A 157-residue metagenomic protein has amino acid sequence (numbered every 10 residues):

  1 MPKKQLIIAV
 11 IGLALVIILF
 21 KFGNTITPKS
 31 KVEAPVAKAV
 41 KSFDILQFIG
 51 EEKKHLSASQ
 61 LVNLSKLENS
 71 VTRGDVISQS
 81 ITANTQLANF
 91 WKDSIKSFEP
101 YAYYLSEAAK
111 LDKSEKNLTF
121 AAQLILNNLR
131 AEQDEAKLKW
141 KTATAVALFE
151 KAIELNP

Functional and structural regions predicted by a protein language model:
P2-E99: N-terminal leader/linker segments that initiate helical-solenoid repeat arrays
D75, D112-K113: Short coil/turn residues that cap or connect secondary-structure elements
I77, F98-E107, Q123-K151: Short coil/linker segments at helix-helix boundaries
I81, E115-T119, P157: Helix-start (N-cap) detector for alpha-helical repeat units in TPR-like alpha-solenoids, especially tetratricopeptide
Q86-L87, F120, L124: "A position-specific structural signal for the A-helix of alpha-solenoid helical repeats
S94-I95, D112, N128: Structural motif corresponding to the intra-repeat A-B loop/turn of tetratricopeptide repeats
